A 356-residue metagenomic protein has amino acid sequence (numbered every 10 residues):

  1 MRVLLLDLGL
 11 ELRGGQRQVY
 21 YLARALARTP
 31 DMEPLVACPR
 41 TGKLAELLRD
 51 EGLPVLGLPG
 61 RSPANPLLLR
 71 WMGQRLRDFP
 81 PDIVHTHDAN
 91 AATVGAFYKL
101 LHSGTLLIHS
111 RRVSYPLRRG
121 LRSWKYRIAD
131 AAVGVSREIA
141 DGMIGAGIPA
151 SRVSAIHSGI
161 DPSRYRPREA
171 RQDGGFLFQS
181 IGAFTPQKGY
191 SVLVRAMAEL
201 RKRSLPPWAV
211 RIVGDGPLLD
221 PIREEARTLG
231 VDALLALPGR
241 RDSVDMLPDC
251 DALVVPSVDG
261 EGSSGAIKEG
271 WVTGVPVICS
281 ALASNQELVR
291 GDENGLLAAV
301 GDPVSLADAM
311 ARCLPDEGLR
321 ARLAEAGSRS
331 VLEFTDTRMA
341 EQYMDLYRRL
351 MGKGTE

Functional and structural regions predicted by a protein language model:
L5-L67, R152-A155: N-terminal strand-loop element at the rim of the active site of nucleotide-sugar-dependent glycosyltransferases
R13-R24, F176, S180-R201, P217-E224 (+2 more regions): A conserved mid-protein helix/loop that constitutes part of the nucleotide-sugar donor-binding site
V36-C38, P276-C279, V289: Short hydrophobic beta-strand element within catalytic cores of glycosyltransferases and related nucleotide-activated
G104-R137: A conserved, positively charged/aromatic
E138, G159: Carbohydrate-associated surface elements
L218-P221, V231-R240, M246, L296-L297: Active-site donor-binding acidic/aromatic loop of nucleotide-activated sugar and phosphosugar transferases involved
P248-G262, V275: Acidic donor-binding loop of glycosyltransferase active sites
G291-D292, L296-P303, R312-G318, L332: Conserved acidic donor-binding segment of nucleotide-sugar-dependent glycosyltransferases
